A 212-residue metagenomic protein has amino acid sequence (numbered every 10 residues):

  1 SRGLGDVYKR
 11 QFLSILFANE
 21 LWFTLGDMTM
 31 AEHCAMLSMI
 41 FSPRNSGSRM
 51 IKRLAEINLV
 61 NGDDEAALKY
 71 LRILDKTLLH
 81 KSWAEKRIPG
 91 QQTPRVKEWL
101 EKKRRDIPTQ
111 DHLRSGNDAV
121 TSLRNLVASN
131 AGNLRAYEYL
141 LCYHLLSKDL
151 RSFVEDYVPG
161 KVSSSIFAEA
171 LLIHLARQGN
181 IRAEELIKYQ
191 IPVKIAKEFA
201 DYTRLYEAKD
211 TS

Functional and structural regions predicted by a protein language model:
R2-Y8: Short, small-residue-biased leader/transition segments that mark boundaries at the very start of proteins
F12-S212: Solvent-exposed soluble domains appended to multi-pass membrane proteins
